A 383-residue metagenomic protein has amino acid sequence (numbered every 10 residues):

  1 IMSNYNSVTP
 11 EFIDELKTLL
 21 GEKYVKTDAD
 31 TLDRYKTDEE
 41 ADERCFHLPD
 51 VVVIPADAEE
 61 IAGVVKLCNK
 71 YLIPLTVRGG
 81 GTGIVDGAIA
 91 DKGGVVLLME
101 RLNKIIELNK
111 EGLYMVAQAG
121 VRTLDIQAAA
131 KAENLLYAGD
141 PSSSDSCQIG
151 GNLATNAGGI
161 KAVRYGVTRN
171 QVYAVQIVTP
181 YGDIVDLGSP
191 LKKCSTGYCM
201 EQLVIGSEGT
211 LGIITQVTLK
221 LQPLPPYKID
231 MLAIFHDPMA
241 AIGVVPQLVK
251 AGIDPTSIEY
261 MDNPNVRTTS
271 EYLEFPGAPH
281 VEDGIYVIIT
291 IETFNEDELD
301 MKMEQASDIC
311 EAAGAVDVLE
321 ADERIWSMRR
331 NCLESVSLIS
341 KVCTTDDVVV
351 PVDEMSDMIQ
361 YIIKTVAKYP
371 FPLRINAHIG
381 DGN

Functional and structural regions predicted by a protein language model:
I1-K66, G83-L113, S142, N265-P276 (+2 more regions): N-terminal flexible segment immediately upstream of the FAD-binding catalytic core in FAD-dependent oxidoreductases
M2-N6, V51-I54, V116, Y165 (+8 more regions): Hydrophobic alpha-helical scaffolding
Y5-I13, I54, A58-I61, A119 (+8 more regions): Generic structural signal for well-ordered, non-membrane alpha-helical segments in soluble metabolic enzymes
V8-P10, D14-V25, K70-I73, A128-L135 (+12 more regions): Generic secondary-structure signature for well-ordered alpha-helical cores
D28-T37, P223, I234, I242-N383: C-terminal substrate-recognition/cap domain of FAD-linked oxidoreductases
P74-V77, T82-D86: Active-site cofactor/substrate anionic-group-binding motifs, chiefly glycine- and Lys/Arg-rich phosphate-binding loops
K104-E259: FAD-binding subdomain of flavoenzyme oxidoreductases
